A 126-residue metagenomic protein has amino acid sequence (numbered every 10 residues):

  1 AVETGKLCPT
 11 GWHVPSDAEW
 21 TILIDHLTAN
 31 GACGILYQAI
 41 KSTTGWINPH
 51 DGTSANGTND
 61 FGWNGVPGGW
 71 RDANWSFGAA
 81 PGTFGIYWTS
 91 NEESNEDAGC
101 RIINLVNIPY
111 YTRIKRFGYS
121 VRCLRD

Functional and structural regions predicted by a protein language model:
A1-D126: Conserved positions within compact, well-structured domain cores
